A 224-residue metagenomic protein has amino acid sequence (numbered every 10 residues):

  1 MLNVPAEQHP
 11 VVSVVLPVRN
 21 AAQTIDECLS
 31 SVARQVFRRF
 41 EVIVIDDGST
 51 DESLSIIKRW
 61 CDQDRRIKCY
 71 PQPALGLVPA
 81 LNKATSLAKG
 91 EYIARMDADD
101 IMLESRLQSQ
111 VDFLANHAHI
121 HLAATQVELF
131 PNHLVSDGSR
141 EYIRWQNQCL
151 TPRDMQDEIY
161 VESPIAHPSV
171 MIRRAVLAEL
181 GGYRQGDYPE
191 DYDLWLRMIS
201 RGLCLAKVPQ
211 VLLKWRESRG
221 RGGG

Functional and structural regions predicted by a protein language model:
M1-A33: N-proximal low-complexity "stem/linker" segments adjacent to membrane-targeting elements
P10-S13, E41, D193: Cell-envelope/extracellular polymer assembly enzymes that use nucleotide-activated donors
S31, D46-S55, D97: A conserved acidic beta->alpha catalytic loop
R39-G48, K68-P73, A98: Short beta-strand/loop segment that forms part of the nucleotide-sugar
Q72-A88, S109: Glycine-rich, basic loop-to-helix element that forms the pyrophosphate-binding segment of sugar-nucleotide handling
S86, Y142-G224: Conserved nucleotide-sugar donor-binding catalytic segment
I93: Short aromatic/hydrophobic "clamp" motif used to bind/position activated sugar donors
S105-R140: Conserved donor NDP-sugar-binding/catalytic core segment of glycosyltransferases
